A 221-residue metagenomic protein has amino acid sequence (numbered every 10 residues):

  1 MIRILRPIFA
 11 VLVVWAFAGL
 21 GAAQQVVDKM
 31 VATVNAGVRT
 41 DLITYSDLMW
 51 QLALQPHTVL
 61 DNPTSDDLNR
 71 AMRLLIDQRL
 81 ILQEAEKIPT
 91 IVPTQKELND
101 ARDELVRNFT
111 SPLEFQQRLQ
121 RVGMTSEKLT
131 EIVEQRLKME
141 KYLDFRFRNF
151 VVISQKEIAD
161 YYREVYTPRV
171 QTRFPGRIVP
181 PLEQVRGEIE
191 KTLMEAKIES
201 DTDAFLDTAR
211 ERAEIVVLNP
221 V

Functional and structural regions predicted by a protein language model:
M1-R6: Positively charged n-region of N-terminal signal peptides that target proteins for export
P7-A18: Bacterial N-terminal signal peptides
G19-A23: Sec/Tat signal peptide C-region and signal peptidase I cleavage site
Q25-G37, N62-V221: Peptidyl-prolyl cis-trans isomerase
M30-D61: N-terminal targeting signals for Sec/Tat export/insertion, comprising classic cleavable signal peptides
